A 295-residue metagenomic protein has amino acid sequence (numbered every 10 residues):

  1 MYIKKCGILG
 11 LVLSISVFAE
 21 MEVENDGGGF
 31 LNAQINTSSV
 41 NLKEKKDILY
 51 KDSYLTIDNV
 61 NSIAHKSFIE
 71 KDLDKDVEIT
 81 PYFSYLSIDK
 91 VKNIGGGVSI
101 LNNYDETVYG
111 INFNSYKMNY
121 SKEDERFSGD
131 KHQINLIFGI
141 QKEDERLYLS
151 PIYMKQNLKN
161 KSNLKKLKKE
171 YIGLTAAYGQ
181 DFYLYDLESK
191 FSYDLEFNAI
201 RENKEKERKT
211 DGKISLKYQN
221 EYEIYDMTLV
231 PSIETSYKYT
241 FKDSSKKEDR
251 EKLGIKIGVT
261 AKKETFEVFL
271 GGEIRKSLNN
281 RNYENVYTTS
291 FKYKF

Functional and structural regions predicted by a protein language model:
M1-E20: Gram-negative bacterial Sec-dependent N-terminal signal peptides
I3, I15, G27, D47 (+6 more regions): Generic intrinsically disordered, low-complexity segments enriched for polar/acidic and small residues
K5-C6, M21-N25, S189, V268: Intrinsic disorder/low-complexity segments enriched in polar/small residues
L11, A19-K90, Y153, K169-Y171: Outer-membrane translocation/initiation segment of Type V secreted surface proteins
N32-Q34, E70-F295: Membrane translocator/pore-forming domains, dominated by Gram-negative outer-membrane beta-barrels
